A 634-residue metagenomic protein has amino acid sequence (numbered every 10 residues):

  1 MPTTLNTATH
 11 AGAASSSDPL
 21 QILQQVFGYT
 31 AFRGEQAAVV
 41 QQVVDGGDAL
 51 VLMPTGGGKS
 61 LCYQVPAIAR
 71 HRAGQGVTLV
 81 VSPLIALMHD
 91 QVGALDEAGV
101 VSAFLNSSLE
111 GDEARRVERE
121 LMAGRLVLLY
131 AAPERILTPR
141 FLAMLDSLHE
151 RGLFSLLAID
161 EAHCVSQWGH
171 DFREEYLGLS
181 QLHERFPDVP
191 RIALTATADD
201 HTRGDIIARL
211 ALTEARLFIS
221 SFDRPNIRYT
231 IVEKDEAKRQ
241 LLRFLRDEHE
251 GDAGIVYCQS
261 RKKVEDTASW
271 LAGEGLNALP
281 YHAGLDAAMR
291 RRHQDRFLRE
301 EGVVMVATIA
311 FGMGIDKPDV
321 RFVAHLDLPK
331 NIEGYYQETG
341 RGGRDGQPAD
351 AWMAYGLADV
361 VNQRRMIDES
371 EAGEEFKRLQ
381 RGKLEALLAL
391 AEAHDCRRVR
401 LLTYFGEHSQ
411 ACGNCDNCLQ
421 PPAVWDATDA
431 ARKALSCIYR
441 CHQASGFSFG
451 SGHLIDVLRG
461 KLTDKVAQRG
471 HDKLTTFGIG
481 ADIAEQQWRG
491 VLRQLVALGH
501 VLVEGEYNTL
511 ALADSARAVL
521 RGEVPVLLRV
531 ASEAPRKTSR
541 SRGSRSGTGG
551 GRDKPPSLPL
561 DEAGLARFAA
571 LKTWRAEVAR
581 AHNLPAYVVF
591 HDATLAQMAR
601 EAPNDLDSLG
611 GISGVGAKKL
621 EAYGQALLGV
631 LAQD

Functional and structural regions predicted by a protein language model:
M1-I22, Q42, Q380-R381, H408-D634: Accessory DNA-binding and partner-docking regions appended to nucleic-acid-acting proteins, especially the terminal
H10-V26, T30-G34, A38-L50, P54-S60 (+6 more regions): Helicase motor core with emphasis on the C-terminal RecA-like subdomain
V40, Q64, M305-A307, F311 (+7 more regions): Alpha-helical structural signal
R116, D205, D266, R292 (+8 more regions): Short, solvent-exposed alpha-helical surface patches in well-structured domains
E375-F405: Short, charged low-complexity linear segments at domain edges
